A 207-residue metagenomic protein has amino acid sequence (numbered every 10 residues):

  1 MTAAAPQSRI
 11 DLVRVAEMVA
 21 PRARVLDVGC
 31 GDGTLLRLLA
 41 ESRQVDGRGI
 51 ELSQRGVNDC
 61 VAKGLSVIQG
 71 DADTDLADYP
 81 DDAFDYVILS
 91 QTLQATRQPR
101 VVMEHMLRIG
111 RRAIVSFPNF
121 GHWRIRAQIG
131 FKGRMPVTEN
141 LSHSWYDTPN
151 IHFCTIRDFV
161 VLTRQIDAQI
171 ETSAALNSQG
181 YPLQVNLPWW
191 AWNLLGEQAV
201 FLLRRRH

Functional and structural regions predicted by a protein language model:
P6-R22: Conserved alpha-helix/loop element of class I SAM-dependent methyltransferases that forms part of the SAM/SAH-binding
G29-G31: Class I SAM-dependent methyltransferase "Motif I" SAM/SAH-binding loop
G33, R37: Glycine-rich SAM-binding Motif I of class I
L38-D75: Class I SAM-dependent methyltransferase SAM/SAH-binding core
D78-Y86: A short acidic, Gly/Pro-enriched loop at the edge of an enzyme's catalytic core that lines a small-molecule cofactor
Y86-R97: A short SAM/SAH-binding and catalytic strip from SAM-dependent methyltransferases
V101-H105, R112-H207: S-adenosyl-L-methionine-dependent methyltransferase catalytic module, highlighting the catalytic core
